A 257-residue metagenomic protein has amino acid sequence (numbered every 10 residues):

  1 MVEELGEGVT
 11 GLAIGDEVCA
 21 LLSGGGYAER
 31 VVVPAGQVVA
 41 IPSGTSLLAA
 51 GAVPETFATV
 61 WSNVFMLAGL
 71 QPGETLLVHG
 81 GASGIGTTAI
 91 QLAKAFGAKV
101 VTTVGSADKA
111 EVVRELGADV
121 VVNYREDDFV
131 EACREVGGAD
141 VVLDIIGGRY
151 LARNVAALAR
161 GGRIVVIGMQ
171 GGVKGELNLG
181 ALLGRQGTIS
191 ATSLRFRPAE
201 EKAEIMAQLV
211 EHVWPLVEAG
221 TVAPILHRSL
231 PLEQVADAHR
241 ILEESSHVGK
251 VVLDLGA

Functional and structural regions predicted by a protein language model:
M1-G25: Glycine-rich beta-strand-centered segment in the early N-terminal region that forms part of a ligand/cofactor-binding
A13, S43-S46, G69-T75, G137: Short helix-loop-beta connector
L22-A35: A structural motif shared across PLP-dependent enzymes of the aminotransferase-like
G51-E126: Mid-domain Rossmann-like dinucleotide-binding core that forms the NAD(H)/NADP(H) cofactor-binding site
G81, I146, M169: NAD(P)H cofactor-binding loop motif with strongest signal on the N-terminal glycine-rich segment
V104, R149-V222, D254-A257: Glycine-rich phosphate-binding loop and adjacent beta-alpha segment of Rossmann(oid) nucleotide-cofactor-binding
D128-G137: Short amphipathic alpha-helix with an adjacent loop that forms part of the alpha/beta core around
W214, A219-R228, A236-A257: C-terminal capping/lid region of NAD(P)-dependent oxidoreductase domains
